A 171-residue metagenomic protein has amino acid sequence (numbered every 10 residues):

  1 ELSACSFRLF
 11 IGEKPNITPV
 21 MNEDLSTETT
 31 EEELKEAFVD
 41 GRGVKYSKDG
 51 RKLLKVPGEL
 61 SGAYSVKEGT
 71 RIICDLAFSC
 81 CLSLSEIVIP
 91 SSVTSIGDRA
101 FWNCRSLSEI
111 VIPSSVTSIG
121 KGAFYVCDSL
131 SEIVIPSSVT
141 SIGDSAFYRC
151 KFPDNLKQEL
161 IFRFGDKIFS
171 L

Functional and structural regions predicted by a protein language model:
E1-V44, R51, V56-I72, C80-S95 (+3 more regions): Structural signature of tandem-repeat unit edges
C74-A77, G97-W102, G120-A123, D144-A146: Consensus positions within tandem repeat domains that build extended binding/scaffold surfaces
